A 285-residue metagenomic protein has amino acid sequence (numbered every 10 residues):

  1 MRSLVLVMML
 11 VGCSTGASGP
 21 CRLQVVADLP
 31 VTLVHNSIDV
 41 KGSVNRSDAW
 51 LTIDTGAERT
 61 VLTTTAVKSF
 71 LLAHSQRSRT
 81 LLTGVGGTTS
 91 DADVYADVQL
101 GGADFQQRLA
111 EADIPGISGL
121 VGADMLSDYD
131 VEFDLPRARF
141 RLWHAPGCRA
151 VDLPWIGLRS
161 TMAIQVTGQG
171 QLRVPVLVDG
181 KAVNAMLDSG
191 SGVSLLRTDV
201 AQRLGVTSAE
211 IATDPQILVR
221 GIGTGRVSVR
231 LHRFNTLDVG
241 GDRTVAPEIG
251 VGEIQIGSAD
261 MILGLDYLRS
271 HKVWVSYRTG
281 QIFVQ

Functional and structural regions predicted by a protein language model:
S3-G12: Sec-dependent N-terminal signal peptides
S14-Q285: Pepsin/retropepsin-fold aspartyl endopeptidases
